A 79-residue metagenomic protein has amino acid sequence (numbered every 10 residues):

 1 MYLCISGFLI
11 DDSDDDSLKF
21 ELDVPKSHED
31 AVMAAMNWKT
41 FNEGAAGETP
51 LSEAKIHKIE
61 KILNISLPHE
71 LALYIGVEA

Functional and structural regions predicted by a protein language model:
M1, P25-H28, K55: Alpha-helical structural motif
M1-D16: Short, extreme N-terminal segment that most often corresponds to the first beta-strand
S6, D23, G76: Residues in well-ordered beta-strands of folded domains
D15-F41: Short, flexible N-terminal segments of the mature chain
A31-A79: Acidic, low-complexity intrinsically disordered segments
